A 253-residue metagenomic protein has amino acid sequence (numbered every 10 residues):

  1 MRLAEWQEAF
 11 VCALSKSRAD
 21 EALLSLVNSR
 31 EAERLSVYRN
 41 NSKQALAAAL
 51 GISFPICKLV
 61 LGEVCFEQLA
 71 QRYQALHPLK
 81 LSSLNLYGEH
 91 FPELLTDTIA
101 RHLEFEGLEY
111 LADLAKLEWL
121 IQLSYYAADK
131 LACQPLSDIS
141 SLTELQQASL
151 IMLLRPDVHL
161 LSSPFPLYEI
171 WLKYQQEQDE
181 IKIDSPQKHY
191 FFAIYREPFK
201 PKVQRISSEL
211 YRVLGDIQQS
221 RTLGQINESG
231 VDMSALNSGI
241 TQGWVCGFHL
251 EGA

Functional and structural regions predicted by a protein language model:
M1-T143, F199, Q204-A253: Long, charge-rich, low-complexity alpha-helical segments
Q134, E144-R155, H159: Compact, aliphatic and Gly/Pro-tolerant "microcore" segments centered on a short helix or tight beta-hairpin and their
D138-A148, K173-E180: Glycine-rich, charged/polar anion/phosphate-binding loops that engage phosphate groups from diverse ligands
L153-Q219: Low-complexity, glycine/alanine/valine/leucine- and proline-rich hydrophobic stretches
